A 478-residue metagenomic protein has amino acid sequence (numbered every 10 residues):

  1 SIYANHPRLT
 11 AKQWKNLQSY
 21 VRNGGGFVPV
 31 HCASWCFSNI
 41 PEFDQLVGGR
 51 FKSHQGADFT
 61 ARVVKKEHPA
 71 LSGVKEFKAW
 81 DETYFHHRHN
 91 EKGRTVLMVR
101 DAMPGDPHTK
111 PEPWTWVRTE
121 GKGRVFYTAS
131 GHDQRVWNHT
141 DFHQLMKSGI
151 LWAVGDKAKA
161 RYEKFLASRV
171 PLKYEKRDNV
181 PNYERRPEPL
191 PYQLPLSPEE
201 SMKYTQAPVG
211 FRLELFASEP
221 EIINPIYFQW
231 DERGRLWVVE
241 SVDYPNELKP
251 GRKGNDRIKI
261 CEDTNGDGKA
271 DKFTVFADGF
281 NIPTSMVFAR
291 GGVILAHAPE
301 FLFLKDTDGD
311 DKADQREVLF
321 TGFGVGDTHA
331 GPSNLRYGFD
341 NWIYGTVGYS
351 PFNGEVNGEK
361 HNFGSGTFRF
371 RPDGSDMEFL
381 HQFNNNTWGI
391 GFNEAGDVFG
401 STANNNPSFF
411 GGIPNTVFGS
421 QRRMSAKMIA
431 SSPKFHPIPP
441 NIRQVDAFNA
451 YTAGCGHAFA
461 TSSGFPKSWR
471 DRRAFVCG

Functional and structural regions predicted by a protein language model:
S1-F37, K122: Short alpha-beta junction capping motif
S1-Y3, G26-H31, T95-M98, V125-A129 (+4 more regions): Structural recognition of the beta-strand scaffold that forms the well-ordered cores of secreted hydrolase catalytic
P7, S34-C36, D101-P104, G121-K122 (+8 more regions): Short, solvent-exposed loop/turn segments at secondary-structure junctions
A11, S168-G478: Beta-propeller domains with acidic blade repeats across secreted/periplasmic ectodomains and cytosolic WD/CNH propellers
W35-L46: Glycine-rich, charge-decorated loop segments at or immediately adjacent to ligand/cofactor-binding or catalytic sites
G49-A129: Catalytic beta-strand/loop cores that center a nucleophilic Ser/Cys/Thr and support acyl-enzyme chemistry
G105-P111, T119-P187: Extracellular ligand-binding/catalytic regions of CAZymes and related secreted enzymes and adhesion modules
